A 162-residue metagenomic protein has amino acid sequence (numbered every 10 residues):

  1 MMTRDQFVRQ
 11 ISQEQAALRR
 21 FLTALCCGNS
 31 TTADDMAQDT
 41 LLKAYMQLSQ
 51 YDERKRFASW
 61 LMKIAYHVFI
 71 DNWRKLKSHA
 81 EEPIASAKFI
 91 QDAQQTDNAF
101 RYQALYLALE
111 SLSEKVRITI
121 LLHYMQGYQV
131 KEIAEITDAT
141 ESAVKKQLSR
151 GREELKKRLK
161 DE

Functional and structural regions predicted by a protein language model:
M1-R9, R20-D39, S49-Q50, E141: Short, charged helix-capping/linker segments at alpha-helix termini
D35-L42, K55-H67: Structural recognition of an alpha-helix C-terminal capping motif at a helix-to-coil junction
D39-R56, K75-K77: Sigma70-family region 2
Q50, K63-E82, N98: Arg/Lys-rich amphipathic alpha helix in sigma70-family domain 2
S86-E110: Acidic, proline/glycine-rich intrinsically disordered inter-domain spacer in sigma factors
K115-V116: The N-cap/first-turn positions of alpha helices within or immediately adjacent to helix-turn-helix DNA-binding domains
T119-H123: A short pre-motif secondary-structure segment
T137-D161: DNA-recognition helix of helix-turn-helix
